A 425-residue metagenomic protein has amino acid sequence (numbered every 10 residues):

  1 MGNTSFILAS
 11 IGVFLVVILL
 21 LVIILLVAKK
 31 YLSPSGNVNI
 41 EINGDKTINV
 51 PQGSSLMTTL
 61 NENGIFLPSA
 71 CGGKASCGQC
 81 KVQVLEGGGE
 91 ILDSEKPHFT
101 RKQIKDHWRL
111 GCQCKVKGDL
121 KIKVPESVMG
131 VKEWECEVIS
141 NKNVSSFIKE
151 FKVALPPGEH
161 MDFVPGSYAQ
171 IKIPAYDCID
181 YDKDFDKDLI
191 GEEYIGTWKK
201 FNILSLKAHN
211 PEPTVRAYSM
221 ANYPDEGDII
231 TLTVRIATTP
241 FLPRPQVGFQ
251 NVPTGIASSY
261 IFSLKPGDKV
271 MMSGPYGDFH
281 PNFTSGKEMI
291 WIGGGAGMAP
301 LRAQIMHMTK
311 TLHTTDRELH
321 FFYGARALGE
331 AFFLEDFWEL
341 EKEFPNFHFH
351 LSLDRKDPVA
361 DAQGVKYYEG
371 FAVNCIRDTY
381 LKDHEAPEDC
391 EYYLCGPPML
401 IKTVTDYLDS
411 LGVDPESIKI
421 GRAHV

Functional and structural regions predicted by a protein language model:
G2-G73, V84-Q103, K310, T315-A423: Reductase modules of NAD(P)H-dependent flavoproteins
L20-V27, P97-E159, I179: Fe-S ferredoxin-like electron-transfer domains and their immediately adjacent linker/connector regions across
S55, Q79, Y168, P266-K269: Residue-level marker of beta-strand positions
G72, K81-V84, Q113-V116: Cys/His-coordinated zinc-binding microdomains
I139-P266, R326, S352-K356: Ferredoxin-reductase
Y260, S273-K287: A short, basic/flexible loop-to-alpha-helix module at the beginning of a structural domain
